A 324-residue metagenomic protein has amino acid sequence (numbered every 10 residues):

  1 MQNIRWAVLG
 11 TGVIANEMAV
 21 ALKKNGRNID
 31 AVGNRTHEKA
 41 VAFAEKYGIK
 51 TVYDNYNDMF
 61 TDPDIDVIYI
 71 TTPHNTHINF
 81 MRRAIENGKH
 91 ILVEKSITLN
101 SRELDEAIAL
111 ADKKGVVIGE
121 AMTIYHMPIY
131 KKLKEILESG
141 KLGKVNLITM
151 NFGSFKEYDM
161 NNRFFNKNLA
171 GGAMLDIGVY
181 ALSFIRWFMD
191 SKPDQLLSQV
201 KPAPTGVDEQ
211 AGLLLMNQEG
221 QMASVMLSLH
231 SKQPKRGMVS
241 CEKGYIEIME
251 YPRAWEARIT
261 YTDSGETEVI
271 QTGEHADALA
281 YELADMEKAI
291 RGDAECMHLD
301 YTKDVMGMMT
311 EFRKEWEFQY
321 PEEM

Functional and structural regions predicted by a protein language model:
M1, V67-Y69, Q218, D285-M324: C-terminal helix-rich "cap/oligomerization" subdomain common to oxidoreductases
M1-Y47, E322: N-terminal Rossmann-like dinucleotide-binding module
M18, T36, K50-I108: Beta-loop-alpha module in the N-terminal Rossmann-like domain of NAD(P)-dependent dehydrogenases, especially those
Y53, V93-E94, I118-E120, I248: Hydrophobic residues in well-ordered beta-strands that form the structural core
D105-T123, K144-L147: Rossmann-fold dehydrogenase core element
I124-L196, P204: Predominantly a Rossmann-like dinucleotide-binding segment in NAD(P)-dependent oxidoreductases
S183-E256, L283-A289, D293-A294: Contiguous beta-strand/loop segments that form the cofactor/metal-binding neighborhood of enzyme cores
Q271-A284, M297: Active-site loop of classical SDR/Rossmann-like NAD(P)-dependent oxidoreductases, centered on the catalytic Tyr-X3-Lys
